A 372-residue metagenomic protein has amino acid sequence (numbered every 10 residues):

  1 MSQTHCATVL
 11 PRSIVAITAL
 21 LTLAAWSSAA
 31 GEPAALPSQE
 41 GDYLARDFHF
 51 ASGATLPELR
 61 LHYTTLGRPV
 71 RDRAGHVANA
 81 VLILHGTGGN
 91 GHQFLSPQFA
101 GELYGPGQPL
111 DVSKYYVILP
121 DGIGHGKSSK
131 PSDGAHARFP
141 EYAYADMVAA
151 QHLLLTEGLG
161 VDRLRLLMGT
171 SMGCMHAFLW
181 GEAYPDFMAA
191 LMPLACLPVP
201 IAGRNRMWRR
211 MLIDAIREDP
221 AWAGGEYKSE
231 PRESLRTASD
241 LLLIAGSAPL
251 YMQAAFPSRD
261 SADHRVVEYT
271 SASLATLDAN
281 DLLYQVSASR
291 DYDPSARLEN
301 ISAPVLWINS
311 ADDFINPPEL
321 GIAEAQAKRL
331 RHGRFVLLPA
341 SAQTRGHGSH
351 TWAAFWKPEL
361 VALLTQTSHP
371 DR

Functional and structural regions predicted by a protein language model:
T64-D133: N-terminal cap/lid subdomain of alpha/beta-hydrolase-fold enzymes
A145-R165: Conserved acidic catalytic loop of the alpha/beta-hydrolase fold
R163-A202: Conserved hydrolase catalytic core segment
F187-A272: Alpha/beta-hydrolase-fold enzymes
D281-R297: Active-site nucleophile elbow and catalytic-triad environment of alpha/beta-hydrolase enzymes
I301, W307-N309: Short beta-strand/loop motif that positions the catalytic acidic residue of the alpha/beta-hydrolase fold
F314-G321: Conserved alpha/beta-hydrolase "acid-adjacent" motif
G333-R372: Catalytic active-site module of serine/aspartate enzymes centered on a nucleophile-bearing elbow/loop
